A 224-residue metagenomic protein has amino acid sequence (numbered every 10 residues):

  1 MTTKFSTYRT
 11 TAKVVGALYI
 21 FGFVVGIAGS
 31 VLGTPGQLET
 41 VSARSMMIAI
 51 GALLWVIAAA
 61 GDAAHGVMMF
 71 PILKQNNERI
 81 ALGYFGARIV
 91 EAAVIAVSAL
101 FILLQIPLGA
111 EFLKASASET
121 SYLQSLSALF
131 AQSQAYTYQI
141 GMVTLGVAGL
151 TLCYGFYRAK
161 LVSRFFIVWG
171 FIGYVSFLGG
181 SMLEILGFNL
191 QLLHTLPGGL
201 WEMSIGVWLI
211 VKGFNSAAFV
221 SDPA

Functional and structural regions predicted by a protein language model:
M1-A224: Hydrophobic, aromatic-enriched alpha-helical segments typical of multi-pass transmembrane helices
